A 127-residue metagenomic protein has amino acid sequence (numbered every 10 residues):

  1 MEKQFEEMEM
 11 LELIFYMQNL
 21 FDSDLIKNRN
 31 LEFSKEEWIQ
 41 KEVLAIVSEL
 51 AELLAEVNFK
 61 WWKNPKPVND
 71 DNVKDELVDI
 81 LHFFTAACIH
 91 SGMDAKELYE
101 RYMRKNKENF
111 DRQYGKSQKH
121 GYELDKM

Functional and structural regions predicted by a protein language model:
M1-M127: Flexible "arm" and connector segments at domain edges
